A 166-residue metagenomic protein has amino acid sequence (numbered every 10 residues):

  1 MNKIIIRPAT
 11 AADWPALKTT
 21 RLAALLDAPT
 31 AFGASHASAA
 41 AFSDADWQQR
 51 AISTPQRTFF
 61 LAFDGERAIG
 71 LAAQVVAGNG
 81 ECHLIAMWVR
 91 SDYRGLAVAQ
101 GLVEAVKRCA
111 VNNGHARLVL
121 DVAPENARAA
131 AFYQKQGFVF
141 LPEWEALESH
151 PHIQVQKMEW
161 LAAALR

Functional and structural regions predicted by a protein language model:
M1, L17, T54, H150-I153: A generic fold-level signal
N2-I6: Extreme N-terminal starter segment of soluble prokaryotic enzymes
P8-A12, K18-D92, V103-A105, C109 (+2 more regions): Acetyl-CoA-dependent GNAT
R94, V111, Q134: Short polybasic/polar patches that bind polyanions
A97: Conserved G/P- and acidic residue-centered "switch" motifs that form tight phosphate/ATP-binding loops in soluble
A116-V119, A123-A130, Q134-R166: C-terminal "cap" of GNAT-fold acetyltransferases
